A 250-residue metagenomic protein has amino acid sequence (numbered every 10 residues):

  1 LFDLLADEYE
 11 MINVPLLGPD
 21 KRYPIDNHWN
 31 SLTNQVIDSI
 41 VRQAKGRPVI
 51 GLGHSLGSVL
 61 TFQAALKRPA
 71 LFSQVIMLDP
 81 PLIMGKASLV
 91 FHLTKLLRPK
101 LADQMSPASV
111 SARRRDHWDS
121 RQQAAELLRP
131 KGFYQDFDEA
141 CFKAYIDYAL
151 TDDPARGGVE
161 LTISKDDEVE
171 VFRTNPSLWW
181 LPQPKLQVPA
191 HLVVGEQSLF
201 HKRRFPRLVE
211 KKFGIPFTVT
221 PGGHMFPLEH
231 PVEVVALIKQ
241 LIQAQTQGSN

Functional and structural regions predicted by a protein language model:
L1-M11: Short amphipathic alpha-helix adjacent to the substrate-entry channel of hydrolases
I12-L52, L82, S88-T94, A236: Active-site loop/oxyanion-hole signature of alpha/beta-hydrolase fold enzymes
V14, F217-G223: Short glycine-rich catalytic loops that host catalytic nucleophiles or stabilize transition states across multiple
T33, I37, R121-P130, K143-I146: An amphipathic alpha-helix signature
P48-H92: Conserved hydrolase catalytic core segment
V75-H117, K202: Flexible "cap/lid" loop of the alpha/beta hydrolase fold
E139-K143, D147-E210: Conserved serine/cysteine hydrolase catalytic core
G222-P231, V235: Catalytic histidine-centered segment of alpha/beta-hydrolase-like enzymes
